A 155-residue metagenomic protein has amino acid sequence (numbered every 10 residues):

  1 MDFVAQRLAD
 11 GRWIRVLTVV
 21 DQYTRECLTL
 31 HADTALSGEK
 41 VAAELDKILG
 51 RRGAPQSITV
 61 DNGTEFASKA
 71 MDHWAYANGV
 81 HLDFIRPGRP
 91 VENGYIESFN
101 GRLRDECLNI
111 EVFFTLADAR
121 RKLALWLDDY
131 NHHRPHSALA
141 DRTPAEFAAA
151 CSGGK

Functional and structural regions predicted by a protein language model:
M1-K155: Charged DNA-binding/catalytic regions of mobile-element recombinases
